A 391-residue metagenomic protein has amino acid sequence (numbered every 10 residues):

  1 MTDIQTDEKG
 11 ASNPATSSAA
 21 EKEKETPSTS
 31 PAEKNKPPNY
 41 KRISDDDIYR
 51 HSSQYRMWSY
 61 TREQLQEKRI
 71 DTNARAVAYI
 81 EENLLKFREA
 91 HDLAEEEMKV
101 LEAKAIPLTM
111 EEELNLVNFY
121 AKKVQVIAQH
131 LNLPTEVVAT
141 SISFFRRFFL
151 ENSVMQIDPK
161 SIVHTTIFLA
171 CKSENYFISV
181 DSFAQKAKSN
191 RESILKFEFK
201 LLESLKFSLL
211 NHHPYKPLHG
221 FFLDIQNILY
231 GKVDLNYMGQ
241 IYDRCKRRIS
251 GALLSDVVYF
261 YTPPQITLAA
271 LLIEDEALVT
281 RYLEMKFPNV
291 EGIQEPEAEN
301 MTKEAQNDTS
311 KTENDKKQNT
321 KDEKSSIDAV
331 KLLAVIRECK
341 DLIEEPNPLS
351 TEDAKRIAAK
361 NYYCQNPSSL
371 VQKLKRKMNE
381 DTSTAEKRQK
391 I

Functional and structural regions predicted by a protein language model:
M1-D158, Y176-S182, L195, K200 (+1 more regions): Acidic, Ser/Thr/Pro-rich regulatory low-complexity segments at or just upstream of the first helical elements of major
T2-S17, E21-R75, L268-I391: C-terminal functional regions that serve as terminal interaction/effector modules
E112-M155, V163, A170-K340, E344: Cyclin-like alpha-helical protein-protein interaction core
